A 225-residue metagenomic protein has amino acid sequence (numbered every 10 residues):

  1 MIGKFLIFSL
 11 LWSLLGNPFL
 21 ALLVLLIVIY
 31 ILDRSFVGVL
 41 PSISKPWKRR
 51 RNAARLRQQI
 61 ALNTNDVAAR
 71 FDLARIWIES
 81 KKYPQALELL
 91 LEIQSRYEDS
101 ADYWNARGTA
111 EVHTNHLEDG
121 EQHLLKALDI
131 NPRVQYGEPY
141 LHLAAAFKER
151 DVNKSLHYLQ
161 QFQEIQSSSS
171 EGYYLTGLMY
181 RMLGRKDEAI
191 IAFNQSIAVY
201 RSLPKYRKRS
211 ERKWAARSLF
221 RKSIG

Functional and structural regions predicted by a protein language model:
M1-A61: Long, contiguous interaction/recruitment modules in multidomain scaffold/adaptor proteins
G3-L11, L178-M182, K186-G225: Terminal, low-structured helical/coil segments at or just beyond the last alpha-helical repeat
P46-R49, Y83, L117, V152-N153 (+1 more regions): TPR-repeat structural position
A53-L89: Acidic, Ser/Thr-rich low-complexity segments on the non-lumenal side of membrane proteins
T64, E98, P132-V134, S167 (+1 more regions): Short coil turns that delineate tetratricopeptide repeat
A68, D102, Q135-E138, E171 (+1 more regions): Start-of-helix register in tetratricopeptide repeats
R75-E79, E92, A101-E164: Alpha-helical adaptor scaffolds
